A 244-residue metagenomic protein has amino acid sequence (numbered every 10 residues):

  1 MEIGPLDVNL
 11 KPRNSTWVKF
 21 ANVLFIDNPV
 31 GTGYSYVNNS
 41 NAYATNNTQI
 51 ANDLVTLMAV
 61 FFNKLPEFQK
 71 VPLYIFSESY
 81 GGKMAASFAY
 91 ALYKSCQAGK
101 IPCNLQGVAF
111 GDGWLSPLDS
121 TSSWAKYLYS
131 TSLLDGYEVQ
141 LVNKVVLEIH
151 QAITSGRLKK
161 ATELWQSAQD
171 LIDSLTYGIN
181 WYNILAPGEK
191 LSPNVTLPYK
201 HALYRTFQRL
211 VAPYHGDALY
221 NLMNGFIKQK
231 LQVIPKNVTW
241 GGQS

Functional and structural regions predicted by a protein language model:
M1-S244: Terminal and linker regions of secretory-pathway proteins
